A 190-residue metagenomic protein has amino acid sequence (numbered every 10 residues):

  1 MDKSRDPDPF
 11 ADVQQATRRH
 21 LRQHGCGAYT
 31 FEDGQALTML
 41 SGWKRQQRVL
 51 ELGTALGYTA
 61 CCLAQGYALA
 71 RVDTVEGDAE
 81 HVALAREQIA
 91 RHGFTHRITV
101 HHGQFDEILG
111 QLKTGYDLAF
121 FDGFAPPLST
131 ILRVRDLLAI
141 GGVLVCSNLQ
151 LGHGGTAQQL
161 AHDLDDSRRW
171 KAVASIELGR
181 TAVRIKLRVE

Functional and structural regions predicted by a protein language model:
M1-Y29, W43: Rossmann-like AdoMet
F10, Q14, G34-L37, A60 (+4 more regions): A general structural signal for well-ordered alpha-helical segments in protein cores
C26-E107: SAM cofactor-binding core of SAM-dependent methyltransferases, primarily the Rossmann-like beta-alpha-beta module
V49, T74, F120, V145-C146: Generic enzyme active-site microenvironment
G66-Y67, L112, L138, G142: A generic alpha-to-beta junction signature in SAM-dependent methyltransferases
G110-A119: A short acidic, Gly/Pro-enriched loop at the edge of an enzyme's catalytic core that lines a small-molecule cofactor
D122-A125: Switch II (G3) loop of P-loop NTPases
P127-E190: C-terminal substrate-binding/active-site "lid" region of AdoMet-derived donor-dependent transferases
